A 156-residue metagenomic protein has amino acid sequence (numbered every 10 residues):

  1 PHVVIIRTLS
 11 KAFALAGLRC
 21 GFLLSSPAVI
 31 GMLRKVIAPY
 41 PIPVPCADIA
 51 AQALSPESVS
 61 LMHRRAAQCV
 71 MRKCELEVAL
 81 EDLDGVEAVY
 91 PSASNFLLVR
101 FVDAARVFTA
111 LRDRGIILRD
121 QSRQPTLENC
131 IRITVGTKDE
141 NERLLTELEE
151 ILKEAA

Functional and structural regions predicted by a protein language model:
H2-D82, V89: PLP-dependent aminotransferase class I/II
I5, G85-A88, I116-S122: A short linear hydrophobic-aromatic micro-motif
G17, A93-S94, P125-N129: Short acidic/glycine-enriched loop/turn segments that link adjacent beta-strands
L24, L98-R100, T134-G136: Short hydrophobic/aromatic beta-strand micro-patches that form the beta-sheet surface supporting nucleotide- or nucleic
L33, V107-A110, L144-E147: Hydrophobic side chains in well-ordered alpha-helices
C69-K73, L80-R114, I131: Conserved PLP-binding catalytic core of the aspartate aminotransferase-like
D113-R114, R123-A156: PLP-dependent enzyme catalytic core of the Aspartate aminotransferase-like
